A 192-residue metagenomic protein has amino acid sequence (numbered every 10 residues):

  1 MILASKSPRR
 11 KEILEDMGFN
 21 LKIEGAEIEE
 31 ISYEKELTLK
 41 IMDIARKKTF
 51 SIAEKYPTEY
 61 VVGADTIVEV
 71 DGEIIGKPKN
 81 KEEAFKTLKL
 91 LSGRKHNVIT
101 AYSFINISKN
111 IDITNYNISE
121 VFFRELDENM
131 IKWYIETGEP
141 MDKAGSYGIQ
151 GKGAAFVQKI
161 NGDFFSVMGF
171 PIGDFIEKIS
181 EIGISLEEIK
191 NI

Functional and structural regions predicted by a protein language model:
M1-F19: N-terminal beta1-alpha1 ligand-phosphate binding loop
K6, A26, I107: Cofactor-binding loop segments of dinucleotide-utilizing enzymes, especially the Rossmann-like FAD- and NAD(P)+-binding
R10, E30-S32, I111: Flexible, glycine-rich phosphate/dinucleotide-binding loops and adjacent beta-alpha linkers at cofactor/substrate
E12-D16, Y33, E54-K55: Short loop/helix-cap segments at secondary-structure boundaries that form the rim of catalytic
L21-E30: A short beta-strand-loop structural module common to alpha/beta enzyme folds
I23, E36-I192: Anionic-ligand binding patches
